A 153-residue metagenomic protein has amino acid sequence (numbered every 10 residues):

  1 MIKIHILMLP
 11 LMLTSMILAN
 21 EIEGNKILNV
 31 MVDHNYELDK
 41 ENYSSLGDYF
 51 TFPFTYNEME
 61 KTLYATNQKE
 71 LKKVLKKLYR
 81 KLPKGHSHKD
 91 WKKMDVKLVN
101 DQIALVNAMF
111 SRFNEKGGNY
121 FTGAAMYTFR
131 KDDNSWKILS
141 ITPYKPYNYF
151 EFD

Functional and structural regions predicted by a protein language model:
I4-S15: Sec-dependent N-terminal signal peptides
T14-D48: Short, low-complexity N-terminal intrinsically disordered segments enriched in polar/charged residues
D33-Y36, M59-Y64, E115: Second-shell loop/turn segments in exported
H34, L46-G47, F54, L71 (+2 more regions): Hydrophobic pocket/interface hotspot
F50, E60, A108-F110, Y127 (+1 more regions): A mature extracytoplasmic/lumenal domain signature
T55-T66, P83-K84: A short gly/proline-enriched turn/hairpin at secondary-structure junctions
E70-K116: Surface-exposed, charged secondary-structure patches
T122-F152: Short beta-strand edge/turn micro-motifs at domain boundaries
